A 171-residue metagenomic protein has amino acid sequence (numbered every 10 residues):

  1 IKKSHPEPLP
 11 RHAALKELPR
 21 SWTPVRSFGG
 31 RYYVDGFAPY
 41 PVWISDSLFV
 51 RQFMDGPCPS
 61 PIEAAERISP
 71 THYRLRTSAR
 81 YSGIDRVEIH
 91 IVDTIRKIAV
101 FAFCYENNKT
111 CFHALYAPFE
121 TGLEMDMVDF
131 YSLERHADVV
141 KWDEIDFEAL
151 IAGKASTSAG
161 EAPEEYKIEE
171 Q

Functional and structural regions predicted by a protein language model:
I1, P6-V42: Start-of-domain marker
I1-H12, H72-E170: Beta-sheet ligand-binding and adhesion/scaffold domains
E17, S21, P39-D46, V100-Y105 (+1 more regions): Extended low-polarity, hydrophobic cluster-rich segments
P19, A65-P70, D93-I95: A short, structured loop/turn motif at beta-sheet edges
R20-P24, E63, A155-S158, A162: Generic hydrophobic/packing signal
F28-L75, I168: N-terminal glycine/threonine-rich, aromatic-flanked beta-hairpin/loop signature
